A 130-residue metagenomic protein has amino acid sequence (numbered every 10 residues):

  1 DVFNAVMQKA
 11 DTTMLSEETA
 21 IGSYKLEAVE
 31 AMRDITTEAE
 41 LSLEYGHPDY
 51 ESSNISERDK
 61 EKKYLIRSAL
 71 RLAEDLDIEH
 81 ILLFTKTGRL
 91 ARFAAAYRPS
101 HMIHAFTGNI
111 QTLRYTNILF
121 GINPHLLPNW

Functional and structural regions predicted by a protein language model:
V2-K25: Glycine-rich phosphate-binding active-site loops on the catalytic face of alpha/beta enzymes
A5, M32, A94: Conserved, mostly hydrophobic/aromatic
T13-L15, H80-L83, F93, H104-A105: Structured core elements
S16-E17, G22, L41-E51, E79: Flexible, glycine/charged-enriched surface loops at secondary-structure junctions
G22-S23, V29-E30, T107-N109, L113: Terminal amphipathic helices with adjacent charged low-complexity linkers/tails
M32-A69: Long, charged amphipathic helices and adjacent flexible linkers at domain junctions
E61-E74, I81-L82, K86-F93: N-terminal active-site wall of soluble small-molecule enzyme domains
L90-R92, R98-W130: Nucleotide-binding motor/catalytic cores of P-loop/tubulin-like NTPases across gene-expression machines
